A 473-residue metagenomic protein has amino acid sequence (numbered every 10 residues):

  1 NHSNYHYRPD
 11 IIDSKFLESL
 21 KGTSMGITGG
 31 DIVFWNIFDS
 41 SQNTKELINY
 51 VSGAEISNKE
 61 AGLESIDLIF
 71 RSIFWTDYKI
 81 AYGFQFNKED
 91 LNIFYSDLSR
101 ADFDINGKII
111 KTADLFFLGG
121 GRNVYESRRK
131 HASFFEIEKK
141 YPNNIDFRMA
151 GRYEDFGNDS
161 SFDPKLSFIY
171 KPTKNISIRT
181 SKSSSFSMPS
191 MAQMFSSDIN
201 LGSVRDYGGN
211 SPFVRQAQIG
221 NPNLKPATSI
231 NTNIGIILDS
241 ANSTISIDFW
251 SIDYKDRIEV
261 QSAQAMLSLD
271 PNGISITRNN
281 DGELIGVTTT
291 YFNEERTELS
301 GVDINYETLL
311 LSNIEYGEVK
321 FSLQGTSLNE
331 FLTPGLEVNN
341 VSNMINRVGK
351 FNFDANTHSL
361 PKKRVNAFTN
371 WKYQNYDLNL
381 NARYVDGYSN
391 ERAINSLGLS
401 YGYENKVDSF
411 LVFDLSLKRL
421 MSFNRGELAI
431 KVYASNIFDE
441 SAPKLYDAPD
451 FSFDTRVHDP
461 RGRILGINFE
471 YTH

Functional and structural regions predicted by a protein language model:
N1, I80-Y82, F147-M149, P164 (+11 more regions): Transmembrane beta-strands of outer-membrane beta-barrel proteins
N1-K130, S187-Q218, P222-N223, D248 (+2 more regions): Surface-exposed, low-complexity loop segments enriched in small/polar and acidic residues
H2-H6, F86-N92, G151-G157, K182-M188 (+10 more regions): Transmembrane beta-strands of outer-membrane beta-barrel pores
G62-I66, S127-S133, S160-F162, Q218 (+5 more regions): Residues that define the transmembrane beta-barrel architecture of outer-membrane proteins
F70-S72, F135-Y141, F168-K171, S184 (+6 more regions): Residue-level signature of outer-membrane beta-barrel architecture
I73-I80, Y141-I145, N175, N242-T244 (+4 more regions): Short loop/turn motifs that connect adjacent beta-strands in outer-membrane beta-barrel proteins
P142-D146, W250-I394: Gram-negative outer-membrane beta-barrel transporters
N329, R383-I394, R419-H473: C-terminal beta-signal and adjacent terminal beta-strands/loops of Gram-negative outer-membrane beta-barrel proteins
